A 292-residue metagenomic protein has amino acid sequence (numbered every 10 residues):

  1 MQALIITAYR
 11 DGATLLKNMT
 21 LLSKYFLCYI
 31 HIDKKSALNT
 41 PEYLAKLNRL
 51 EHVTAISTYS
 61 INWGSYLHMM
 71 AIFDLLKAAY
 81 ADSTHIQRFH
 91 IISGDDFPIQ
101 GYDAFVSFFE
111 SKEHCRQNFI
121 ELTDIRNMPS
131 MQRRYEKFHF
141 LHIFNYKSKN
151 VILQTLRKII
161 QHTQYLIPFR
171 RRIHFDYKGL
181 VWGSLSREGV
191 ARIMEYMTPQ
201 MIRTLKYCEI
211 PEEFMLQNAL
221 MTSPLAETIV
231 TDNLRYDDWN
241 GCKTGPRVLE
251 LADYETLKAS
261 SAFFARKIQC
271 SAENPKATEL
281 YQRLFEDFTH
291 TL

Functional and structural regions predicted by a protein language model:
M1-L292: ER/Golgi luminal nucleotide-sugar-dependent glycosyltransferases, focusing on the catalytic module
